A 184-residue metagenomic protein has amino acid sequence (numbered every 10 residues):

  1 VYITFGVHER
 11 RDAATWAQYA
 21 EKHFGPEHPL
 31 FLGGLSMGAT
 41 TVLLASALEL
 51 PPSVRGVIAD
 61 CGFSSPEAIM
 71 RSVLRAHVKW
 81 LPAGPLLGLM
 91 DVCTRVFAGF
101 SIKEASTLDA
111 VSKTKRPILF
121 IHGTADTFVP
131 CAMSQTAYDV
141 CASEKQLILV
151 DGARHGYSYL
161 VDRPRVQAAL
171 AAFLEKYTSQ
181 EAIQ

Functional and structural regions predicted by a protein language model:
Y2-F24: Alpha/beta-hydrolase active-site loop
F24-S36: Alpha/beta-hydrolase fold nucleophile elbow
L44-S101, D109: Hydrolase active-site cap/lid region
T107, R116, P130-D139: Short alpha-helix in the alpha/beta-hydrolase fold that links the catalytic acid
K113-K115, F120-H122, D126: Short beta-strand/loop motif that positions the catalytic acidic residue of the alpha/beta-hydrolase fold
T124-V129, G156-Y157: Acidic catalytic loop of the alpha/beta-hydrolase fold
D139-G156: Catalytic histidine neighborhood in serine/cysteine hydrolases with alpha/beta-hydrolase-type architecture
A153-Q167: Catalytic histidine-centered segment of alpha/beta-hydrolase-like enzymes
